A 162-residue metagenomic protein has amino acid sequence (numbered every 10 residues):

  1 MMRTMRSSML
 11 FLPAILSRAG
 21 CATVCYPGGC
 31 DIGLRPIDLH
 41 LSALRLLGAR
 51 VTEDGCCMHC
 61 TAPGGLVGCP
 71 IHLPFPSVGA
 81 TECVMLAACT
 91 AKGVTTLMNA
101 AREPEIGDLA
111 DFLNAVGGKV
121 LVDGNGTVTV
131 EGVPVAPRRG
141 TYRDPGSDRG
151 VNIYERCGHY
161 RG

Functional and structural regions predicted by a protein language model:
M1-G162: Structural preference for solvent-exposed beta-strand-turn elements and adjacent flexible terminal/loop segments within
